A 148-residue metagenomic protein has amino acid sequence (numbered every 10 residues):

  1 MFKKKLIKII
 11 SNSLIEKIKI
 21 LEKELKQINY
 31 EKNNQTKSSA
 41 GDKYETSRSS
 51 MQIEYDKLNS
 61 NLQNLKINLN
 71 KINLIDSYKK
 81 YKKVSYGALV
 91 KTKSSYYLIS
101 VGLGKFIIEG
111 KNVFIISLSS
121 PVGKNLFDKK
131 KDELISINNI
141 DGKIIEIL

Functional and structural regions predicted by a protein language model:
M1-K66: Helix-rich terminal scaffold detector
I67-I75: Short Pro/Gly-enriched beta-strand edge/turn motifs at strand-loop
D76-S136, G142: Non-DNA-binding regulatory cores of transcription-related proteins, predominantly C-terminal effector-binding
E146-L148: Short, compositionally biased
